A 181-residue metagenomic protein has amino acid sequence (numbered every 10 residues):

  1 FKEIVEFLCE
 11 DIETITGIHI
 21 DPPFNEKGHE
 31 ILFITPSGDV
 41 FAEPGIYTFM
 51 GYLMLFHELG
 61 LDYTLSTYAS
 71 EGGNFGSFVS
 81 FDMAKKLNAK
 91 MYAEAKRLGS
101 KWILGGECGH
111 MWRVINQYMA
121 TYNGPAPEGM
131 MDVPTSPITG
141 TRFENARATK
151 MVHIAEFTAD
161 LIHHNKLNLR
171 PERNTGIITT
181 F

Functional and structural regions predicted by a protein language model:
F1-F181: Iron-sulfur cluster-binding electron-transfer modules in prokaryotic oxidoreductases
